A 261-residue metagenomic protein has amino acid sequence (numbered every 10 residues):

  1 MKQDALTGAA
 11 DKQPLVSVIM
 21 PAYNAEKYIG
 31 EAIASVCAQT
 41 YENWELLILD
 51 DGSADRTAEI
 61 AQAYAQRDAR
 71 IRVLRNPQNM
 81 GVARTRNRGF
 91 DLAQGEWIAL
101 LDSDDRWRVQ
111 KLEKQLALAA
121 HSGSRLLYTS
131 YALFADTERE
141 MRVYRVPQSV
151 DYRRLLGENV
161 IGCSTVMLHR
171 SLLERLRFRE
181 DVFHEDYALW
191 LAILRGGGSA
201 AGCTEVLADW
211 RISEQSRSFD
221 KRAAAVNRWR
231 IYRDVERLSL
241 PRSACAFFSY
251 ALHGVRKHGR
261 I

Functional and structural regions predicted by a protein language model:
P14-S17, S35, E45, A188: Cell-envelope/extracellular polymer assembly enzymes that use nucleotide-activated donors
V16-Y28, A32, Q39, L49: A conserved hydrophobic helix/loop-capping motif in glycosyltransferases and polysaccharide synthases
K27-G30, D55-A63, R106, Q110: Acidic helix N-cap motif at the loop->helix transition within catalytic regions of sugar-transfer enzymes
S35, E42, D50-E59, Q78 (+1 more regions): A conserved acidic beta->alpha catalytic loop
N76-A93: Glycine-rich, basic loop-to-helix element that forms the pyrophosphate-binding segment of sugar-nucleotide handling
D91, V146-A223, I231: Conserved nucleotide-sugar donor-binding catalytic segment
I98: Short aromatic/hydrophobic "clamp" motif used to bind/position activated sugar donors
Q110-M141: Conserved donor NDP-sugar-binding/catalytic core segment of glycosyltransferases
